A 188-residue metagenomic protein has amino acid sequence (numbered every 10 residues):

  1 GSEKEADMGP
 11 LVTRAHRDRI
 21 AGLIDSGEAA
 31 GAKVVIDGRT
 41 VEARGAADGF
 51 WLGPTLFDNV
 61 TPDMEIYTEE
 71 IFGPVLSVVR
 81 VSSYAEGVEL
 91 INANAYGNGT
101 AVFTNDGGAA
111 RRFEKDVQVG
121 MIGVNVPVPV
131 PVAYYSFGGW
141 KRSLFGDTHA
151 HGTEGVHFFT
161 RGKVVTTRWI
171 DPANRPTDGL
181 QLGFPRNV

Functional and structural regions predicted by a protein language model:
G1-S2, R17: Short N-terminal helix-initiation segments at or just after the protein's N-terminus
S2-G9: Short linear capping/connector segments at secondary-structure termini
M8, I24, A29, R44-V188: Conserved C-terminal structural/oligomerization subdomain of aldehyde/semialdehyde dehydrogenase
P10-A21: Short beta-strand to alpha-helix junction loop
G31-T40: Short secondary-structure junctions
